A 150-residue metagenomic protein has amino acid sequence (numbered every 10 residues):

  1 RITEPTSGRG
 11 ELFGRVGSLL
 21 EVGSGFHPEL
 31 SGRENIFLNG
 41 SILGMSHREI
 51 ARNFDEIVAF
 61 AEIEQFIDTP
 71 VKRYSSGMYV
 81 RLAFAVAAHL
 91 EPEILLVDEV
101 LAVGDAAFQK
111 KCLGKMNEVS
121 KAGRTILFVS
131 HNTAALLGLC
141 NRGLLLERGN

Functional and structural regions predicted by a protein language model:
T6-G14: ABC nucleotide-binding domain "signature motif"
G17, F37, E49-F66, A83-A85: Conserved ABC ATPase "signature" region
V86-V97: A short, proline-enriched helix->beta-strand linker immediately N-terminal to the Walker B motif in ABC-type P-loop
Q109-A122: Helical segment within the ABC ATPase nucleotide-binding domain
N132-G138: Conserved H-loop
G138-L145: Conserved catalytic segment of ABC-fold P-loop ATPases
R148-G149: Conserved ABC ATPase "signature" C-loop
